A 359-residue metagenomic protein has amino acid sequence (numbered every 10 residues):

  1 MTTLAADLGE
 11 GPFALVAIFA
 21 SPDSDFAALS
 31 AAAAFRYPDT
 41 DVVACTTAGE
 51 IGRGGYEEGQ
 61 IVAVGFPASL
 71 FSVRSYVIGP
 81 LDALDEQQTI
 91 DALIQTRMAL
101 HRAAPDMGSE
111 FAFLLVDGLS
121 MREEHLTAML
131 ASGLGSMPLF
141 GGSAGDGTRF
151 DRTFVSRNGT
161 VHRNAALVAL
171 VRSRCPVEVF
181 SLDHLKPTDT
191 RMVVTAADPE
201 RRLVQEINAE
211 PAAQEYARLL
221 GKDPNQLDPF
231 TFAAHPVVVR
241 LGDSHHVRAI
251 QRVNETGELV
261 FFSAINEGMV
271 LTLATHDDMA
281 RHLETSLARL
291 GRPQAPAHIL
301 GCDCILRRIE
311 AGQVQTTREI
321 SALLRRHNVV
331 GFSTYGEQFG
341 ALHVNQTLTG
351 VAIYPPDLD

Functional and structural regions predicted by a protein language model:
M1-D359: Hydrophobic alpha/beta core scaffold segments
